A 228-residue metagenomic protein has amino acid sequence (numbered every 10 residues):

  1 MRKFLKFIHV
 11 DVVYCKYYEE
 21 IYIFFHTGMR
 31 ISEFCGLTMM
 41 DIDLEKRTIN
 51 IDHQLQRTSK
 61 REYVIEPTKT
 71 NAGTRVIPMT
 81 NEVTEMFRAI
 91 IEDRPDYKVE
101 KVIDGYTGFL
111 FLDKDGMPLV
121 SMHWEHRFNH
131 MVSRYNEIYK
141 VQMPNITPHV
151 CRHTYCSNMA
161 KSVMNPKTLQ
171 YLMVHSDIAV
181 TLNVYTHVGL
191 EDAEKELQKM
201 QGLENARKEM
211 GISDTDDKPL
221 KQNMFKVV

Functional and structural regions predicted by a protein language model:
F4-Y17, T27, I77, D93-V102 (+3 more regions): Short, basic (Lys/Arg/His-rich) helix/loop patches that form interaction surfaces in the mid-to-C-terminal regions
K6, G36, L44, N183 (+1 more regions): Phosphate-coordinating loops and pocket residues in cytosolic domains that bind phosphorylated ligands
F24, C35, Q170: The alpha-helix within a helix-turn-helix
T27, G36-P95, V102: Conserved tyrosine-mediated DNA breakage-rejoining catalytic core shared by Y-recombinases
K46, S59, Y63-T74, N81-V83 (+1 more regions): C-terminal secondary-structure termini that scaffold catalytic or DNA-interacting sites
L55, M173-K199: Catalytic-site neighborhood detector that most strongly recognizes the C-terminal catalytic loop/helix of tyrosine
